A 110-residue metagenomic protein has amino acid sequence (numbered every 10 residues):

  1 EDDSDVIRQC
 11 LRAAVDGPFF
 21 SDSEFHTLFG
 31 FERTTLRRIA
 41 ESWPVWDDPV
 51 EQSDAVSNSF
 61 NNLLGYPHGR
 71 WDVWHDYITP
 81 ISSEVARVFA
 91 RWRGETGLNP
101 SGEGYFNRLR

Functional and structural regions predicted by a protein language model:
E1-R110: Positively charged, low-complexity terminal tracts and the immediately adjacent first secondary-structure elements
